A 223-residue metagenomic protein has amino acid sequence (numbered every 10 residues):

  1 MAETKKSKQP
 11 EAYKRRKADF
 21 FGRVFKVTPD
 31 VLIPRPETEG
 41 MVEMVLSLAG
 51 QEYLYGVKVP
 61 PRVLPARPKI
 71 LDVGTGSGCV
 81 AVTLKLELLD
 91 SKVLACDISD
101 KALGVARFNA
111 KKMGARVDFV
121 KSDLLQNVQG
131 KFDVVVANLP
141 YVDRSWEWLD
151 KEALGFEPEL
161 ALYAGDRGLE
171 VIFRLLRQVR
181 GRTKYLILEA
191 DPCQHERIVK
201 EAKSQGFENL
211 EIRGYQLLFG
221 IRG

Functional and structural regions predicted by a protein language model:
M1-L48: Conserved AdoMet
K8-E11, S77, A81, V142 (+3 more regions): A general structural signal for well-ordered alpha-helical segments in protein cores
I33, G40, D100-K101, E170 (+1 more regions): Short alpha-helical
P34, G76, G168: Short glycine/threonine-rich catalytic loop with a Thr-x-Gly-x-Asp
G40-V59, V63-W148: Conserved SAM/SAH cofactor-binding pocket of Class I
L84, A153, L175-V179: Class I S-adenosylmethionine-dependent transferase superfamily signal
L139-V171: Mobile active-site "lid"/loop adjacent to the S-adenosyl-L-methionine
D166-I221: Conserved Class I SAM-dependent methyltransferase catalytic core
